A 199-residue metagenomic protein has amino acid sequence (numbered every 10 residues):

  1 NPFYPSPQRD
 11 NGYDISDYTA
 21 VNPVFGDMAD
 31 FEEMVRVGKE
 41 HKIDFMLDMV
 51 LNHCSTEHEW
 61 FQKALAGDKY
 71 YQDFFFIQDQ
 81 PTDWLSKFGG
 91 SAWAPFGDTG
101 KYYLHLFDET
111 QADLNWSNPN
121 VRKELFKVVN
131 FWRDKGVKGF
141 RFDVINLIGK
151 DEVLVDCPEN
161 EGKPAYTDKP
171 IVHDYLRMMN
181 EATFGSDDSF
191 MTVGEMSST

Functional and structural regions predicted by a protein language model:
N1-N130, D134, L147-S198: Acidic/aromatic-lined carbohydrate-recognition and catalytic surfaces of CAZymes acting on diverse glycans
F140-F142: Hydrophobic residues within beta-strands of alpha/beta enzymes
